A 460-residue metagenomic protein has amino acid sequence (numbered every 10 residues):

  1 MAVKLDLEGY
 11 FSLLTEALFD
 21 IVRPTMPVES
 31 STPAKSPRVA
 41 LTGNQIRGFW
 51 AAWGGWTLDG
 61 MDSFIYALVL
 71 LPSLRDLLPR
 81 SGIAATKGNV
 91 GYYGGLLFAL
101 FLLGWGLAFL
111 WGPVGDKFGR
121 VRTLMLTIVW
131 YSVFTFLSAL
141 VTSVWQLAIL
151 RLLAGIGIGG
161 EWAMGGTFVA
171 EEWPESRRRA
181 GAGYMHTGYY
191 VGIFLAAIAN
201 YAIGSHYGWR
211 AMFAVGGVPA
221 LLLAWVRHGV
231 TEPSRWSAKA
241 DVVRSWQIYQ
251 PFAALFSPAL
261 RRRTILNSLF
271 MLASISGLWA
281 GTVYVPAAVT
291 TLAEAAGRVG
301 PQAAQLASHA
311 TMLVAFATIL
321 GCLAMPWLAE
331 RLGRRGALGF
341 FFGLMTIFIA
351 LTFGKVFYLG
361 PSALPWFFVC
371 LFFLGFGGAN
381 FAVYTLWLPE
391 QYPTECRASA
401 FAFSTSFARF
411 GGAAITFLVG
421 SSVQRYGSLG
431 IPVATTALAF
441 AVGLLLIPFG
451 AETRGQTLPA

Functional and structural regions predicted by a protein language model:
D6, Y10-L14, L18-A460: Transmembrane-helix signature of 12-pass secondary carriers
